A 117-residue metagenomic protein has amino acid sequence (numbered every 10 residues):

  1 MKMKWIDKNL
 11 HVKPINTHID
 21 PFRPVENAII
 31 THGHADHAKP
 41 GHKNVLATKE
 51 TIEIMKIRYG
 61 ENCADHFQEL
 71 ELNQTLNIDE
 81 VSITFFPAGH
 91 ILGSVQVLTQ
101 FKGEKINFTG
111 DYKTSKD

Functional and structural regions predicted by a protein language model:
K2-V12, H18-F22, N27, A35-D117: His/Asp/Glu-rich metal-coordinating catalytic cores of metallo-dependent phosphodiesterases/hydrolases acting on
T31: Conserved adenylation A10 loop of the ANL superfamily
